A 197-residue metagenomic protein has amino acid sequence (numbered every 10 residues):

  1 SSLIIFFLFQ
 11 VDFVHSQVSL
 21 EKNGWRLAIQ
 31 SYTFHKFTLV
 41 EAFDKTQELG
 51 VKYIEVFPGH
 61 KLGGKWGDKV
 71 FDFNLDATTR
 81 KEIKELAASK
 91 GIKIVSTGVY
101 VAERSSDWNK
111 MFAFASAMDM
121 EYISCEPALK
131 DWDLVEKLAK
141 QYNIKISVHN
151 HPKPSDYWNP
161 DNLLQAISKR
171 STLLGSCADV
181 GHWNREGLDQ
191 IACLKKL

Functional and structural regions predicted by a protein language model:
S1-S19: Bacterial Sec-dependent N-terminal signal peptides
V14-Y122, K140: N-terminal pre-domain/capping segments
W25, A139-L197: Acidic/histidine-rich catalytic cores of soluble enzymes
T33, P58-H60, Y100-E103, L129-D131 (+2 more regions): Active-site-proximal loop/turn and secondary-structure-junction residues that shape catalytic pockets, frequently
T38-E41, L75-I83, K130-D133, P160-L163 (+1 more regions): Alpha-helical scaffolding within the catalytic cores of extracellular/periplasmic polymer-degrading hydrolases
N74-A77, S105, E126, Y157-W158 (+2 more regions): Conserved phosphate-coordination/catalytic loops
S106, P127-L138, W158-P160: Active-site-adjacent beta->alpha loops and helix N-cap segments on the catalytic face of soluble alpha/beta enzymes
M111, A115-D133, Y142-P152, L173 (+1 more regions): Active-site groove signature of glycoside hydrolases
